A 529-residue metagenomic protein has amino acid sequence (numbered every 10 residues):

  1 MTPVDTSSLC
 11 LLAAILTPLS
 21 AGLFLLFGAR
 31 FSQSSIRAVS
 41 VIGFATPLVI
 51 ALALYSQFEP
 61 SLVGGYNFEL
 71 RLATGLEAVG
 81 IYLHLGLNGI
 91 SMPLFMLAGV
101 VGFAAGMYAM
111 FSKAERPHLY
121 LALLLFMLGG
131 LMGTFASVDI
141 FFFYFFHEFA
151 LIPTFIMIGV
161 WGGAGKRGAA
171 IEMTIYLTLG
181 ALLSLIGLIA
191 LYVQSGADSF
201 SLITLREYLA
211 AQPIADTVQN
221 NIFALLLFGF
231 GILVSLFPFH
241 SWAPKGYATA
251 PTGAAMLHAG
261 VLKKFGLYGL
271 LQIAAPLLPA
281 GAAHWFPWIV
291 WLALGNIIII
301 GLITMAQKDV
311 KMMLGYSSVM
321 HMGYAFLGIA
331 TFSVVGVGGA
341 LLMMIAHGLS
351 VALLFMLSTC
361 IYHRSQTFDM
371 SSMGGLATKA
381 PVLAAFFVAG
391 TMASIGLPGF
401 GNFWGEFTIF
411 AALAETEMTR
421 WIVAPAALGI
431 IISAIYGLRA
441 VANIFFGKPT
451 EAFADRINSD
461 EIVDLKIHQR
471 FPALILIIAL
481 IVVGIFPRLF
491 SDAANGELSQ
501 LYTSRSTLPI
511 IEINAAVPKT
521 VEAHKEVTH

Functional and structural regions predicted by a protein language model:
M1-C10, F24-A122, D198-S199, I203-E207 (+2 more regions): Transmembrane helix-loop-helix hairpins at membrane boundaries of multipass inner-membrane proteins
M1-D5, G86, M132-V138, L271-W285 (+2 more regions): Helix-coil boundary and interhelical linker segments in multi-pass alpha-helical membrane proteins
T6-T17, L87-A98, I140-P153, Q219-I232 (+2 more regions): Structural signature of hydrophobic alpha-helical transmembrane segments
L12-F27, V41-L54, F95-A109, M127-L128 (+5 more regions): Central hydrophobic cores of alpha-helical transmembrane segments in multi-pass inner-membrane proteins across all
G22-Q33, G102-A114, I156-G165, V234-A248 (+2 more regions): C-terminal ends of transmembrane helices
F31-Q33, L119-V218, I303-M370: Alpha-helical multi-pass transmembrane bundles of energy-transducing inner-membrane proteins
E59-Y82, A181-H240, L270-W288, G336 (+5 more regions): Juxtamembrane/interfacial segments at transmembrane-helix boundaries in multi-pass membrane proteins
F237, V351-L357, V423-E461: Predominantly late transmembrane helices and immediately cytosolic-facing juxtamembrane segments
